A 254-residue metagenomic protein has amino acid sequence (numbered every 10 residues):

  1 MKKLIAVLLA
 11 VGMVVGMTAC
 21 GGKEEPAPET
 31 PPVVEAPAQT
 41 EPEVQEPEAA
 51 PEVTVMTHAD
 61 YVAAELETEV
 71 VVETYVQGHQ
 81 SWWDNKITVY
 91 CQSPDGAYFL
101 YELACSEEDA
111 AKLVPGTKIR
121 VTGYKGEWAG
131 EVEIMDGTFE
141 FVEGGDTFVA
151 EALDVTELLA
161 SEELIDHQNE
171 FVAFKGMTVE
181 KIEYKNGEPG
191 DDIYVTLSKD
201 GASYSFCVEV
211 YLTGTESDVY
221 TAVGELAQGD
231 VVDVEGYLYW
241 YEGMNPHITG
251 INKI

Functional and structural regions predicted by a protein language model:
M1-L9, G22: Positively charged n-region of N-terminal signal peptides that target proteins for export
L9-A10, L158: Enrichment for repetitive, rod-forming helical segments
G16-A19: C-terminal motif of bacterial Sec signal peptides marking the signal peptidase cleavage site
G22, P31, P37, E41-I254: OB-fold single-stranded nucleic acid-binding module
